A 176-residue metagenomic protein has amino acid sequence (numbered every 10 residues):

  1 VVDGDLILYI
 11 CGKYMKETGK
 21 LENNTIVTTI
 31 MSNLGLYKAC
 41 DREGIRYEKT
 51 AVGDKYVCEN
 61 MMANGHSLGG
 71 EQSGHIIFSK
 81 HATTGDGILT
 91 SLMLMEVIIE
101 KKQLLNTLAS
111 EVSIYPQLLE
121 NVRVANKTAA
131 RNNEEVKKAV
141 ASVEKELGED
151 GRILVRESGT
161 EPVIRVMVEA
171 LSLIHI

Functional and structural regions predicted by a protein language model:
V1-K101, I114: Phosphate-binding chemistry for phosphorylated carbohydrates and sugar-nucleotides
S73, Q117-L119, V163-R165: Broad gene-expression machinery/nucleic-acid interaction feature
V97-A125: Gly/Pro-rich interdomain helix-loop hinge
P116, E149, T160-P162: Short flexible coil/turn linkers enriched for glycine and charged/polar residues that connect secondary-structure
A130-L147: Short amphipathic alpha-helix segments
D150-R156: A short linear hydrophobic-aromatic micro-motif
M167-E169: Short hydrophobic/aromatic beta-strand micro-patches that form the beta-sheet surface supporting nucleotide- or nucleic
I174-I176: Conserved small/polar residues in nucleotide/adenosyl-binding loops
